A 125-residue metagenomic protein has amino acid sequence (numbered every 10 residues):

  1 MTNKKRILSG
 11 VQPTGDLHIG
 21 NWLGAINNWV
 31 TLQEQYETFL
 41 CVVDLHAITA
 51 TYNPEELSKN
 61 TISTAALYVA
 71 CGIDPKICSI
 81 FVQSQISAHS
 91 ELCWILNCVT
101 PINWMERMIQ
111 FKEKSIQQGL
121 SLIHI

Functional and structural regions predicted by a protein language model:
N3-R6: Extreme N-terminal starter segment of soluble prokaryotic enzymes
I19-L40: Histidine-anchored nucleotide/phosphate-binding helix
T38-I48: Short, conserved active-site loops that position catalytic residues or coordinate cofactors/metal ions across diverse
I48-A65, E91-V99: Glycine-rich loop at the start of a catalytic domain that most often binds anionic cofactors/ligands
T61-S79: A glycine-rich helix N-cap at a beta->alpha junction
K76-S90, I109-Q117: Short, glycine/charge-rich beta-strand/loop segments that flank catalytic centers and engage negatively charged groups
H89-F111: A contiguous, low-structure linker/loop signature
I123-I125: Conserved small/polar residues in nucleotide/adenosyl-binding loops
